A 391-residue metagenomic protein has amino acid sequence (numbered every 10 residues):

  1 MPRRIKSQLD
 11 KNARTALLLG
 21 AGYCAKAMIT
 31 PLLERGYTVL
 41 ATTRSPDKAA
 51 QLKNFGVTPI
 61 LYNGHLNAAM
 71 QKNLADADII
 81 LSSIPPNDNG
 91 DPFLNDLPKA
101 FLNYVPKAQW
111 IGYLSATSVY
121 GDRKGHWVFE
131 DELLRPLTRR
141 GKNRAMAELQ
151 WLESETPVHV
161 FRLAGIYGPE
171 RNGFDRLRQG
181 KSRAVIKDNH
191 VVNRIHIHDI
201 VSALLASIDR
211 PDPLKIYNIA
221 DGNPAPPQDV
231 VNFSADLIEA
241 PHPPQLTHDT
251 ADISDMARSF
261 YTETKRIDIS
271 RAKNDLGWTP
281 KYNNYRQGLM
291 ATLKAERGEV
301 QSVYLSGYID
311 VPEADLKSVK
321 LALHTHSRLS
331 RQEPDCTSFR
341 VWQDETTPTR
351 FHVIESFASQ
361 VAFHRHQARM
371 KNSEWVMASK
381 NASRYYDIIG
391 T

Functional and structural regions predicted by a protein language model:
N73-Y113, M146: NAD(P)-cofactor binding segment of oxidoreductase domains
P98-L137: Conserved Rossmann-fold NAD(P)-dependent oxidoreductase catalytic core, especially the SDR/UDP-sugar
K124-V160: Catalytic helix-loop patch of NAD(P)-dependent Rossmann-fold dehydrogenases
A145, S154-T156, I166-G180, A206-Y217 (+1 more regions): Glycine/proline-rich active-site loop of Rossmann-fold NAD(P)-dependent oxidoreductases
D175-I195, D199, A203: A conserved pocket-lining segment of Rossmann-fold NAD(P)-dependent short-chain dehydrogenase/reductase
A203-L204, R210-A257: Mid/C-terminal beta-alpha module of Rossmann-like enzyme folds, strongest in SDR-family dehydrogenases/epimerases
N284-V300: Amphipathic terminal alpha-helices
T325-T337, S356-I389: An amphipathic, aromatic/His-enriched active-site/gating alpha helix that lines ligand/cofactor pockets
